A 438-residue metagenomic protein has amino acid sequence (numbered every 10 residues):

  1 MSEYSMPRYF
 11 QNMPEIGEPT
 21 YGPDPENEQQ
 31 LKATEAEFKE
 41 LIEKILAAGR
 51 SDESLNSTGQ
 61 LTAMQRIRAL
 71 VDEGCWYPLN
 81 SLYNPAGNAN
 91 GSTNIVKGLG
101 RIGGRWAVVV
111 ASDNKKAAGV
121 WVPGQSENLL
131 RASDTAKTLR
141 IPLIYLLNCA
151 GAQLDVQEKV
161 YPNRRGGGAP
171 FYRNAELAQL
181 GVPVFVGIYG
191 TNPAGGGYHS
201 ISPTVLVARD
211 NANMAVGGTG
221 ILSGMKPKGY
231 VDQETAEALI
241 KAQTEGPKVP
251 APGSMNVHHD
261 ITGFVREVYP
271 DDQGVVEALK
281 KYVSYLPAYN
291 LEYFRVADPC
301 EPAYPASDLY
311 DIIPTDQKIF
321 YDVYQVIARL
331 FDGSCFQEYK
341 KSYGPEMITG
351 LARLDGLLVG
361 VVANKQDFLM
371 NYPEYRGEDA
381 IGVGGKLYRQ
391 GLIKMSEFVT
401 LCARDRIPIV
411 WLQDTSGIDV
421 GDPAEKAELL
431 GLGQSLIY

Functional and structural regions predicted by a protein language model:
S2-A107, A111-A118, E245-F264, Y269-K386 (+1 more regions): Intrinsically disordered, low-complexity segments enriched in small/flexible residues
S2-E3, Y9-N12, E18-Y21, L147-L291 (+1 more regions): Conserved catalytic cores of soluble enzyme domains, especially glycine-rich substrate-binding beta-alpha loops
D52-E53, S133, N174, G197 (+4 more regions): Short glycine-/small-residue-rich flexible loop motifs, especially phosphate/cofactor-binding loops
T58-F185, R389, T400: Long, structured ligand/cofactor-binding scaffold of large enzymes
T93, G103-A107, T138-P142, Q179-V184 (+5 more regions): Short coil/turn connectors at secondary-structure junctions
N114-A136, T204-L206, A212-M214, T219-K241 (+2 more regions): Extended active-site and interfacial segments that coordinate phosphate-rich ligands in large catalytic machineries
Q125-L129, A169-P170, P193, P252 (+3 more regions): Amphipathic coiled-coil/heptad-repeat helices and related helical stalk/stem segments that mediate oligomerization
Q157, G167, G350, L357-Y438: A SIS-like phosphosugar-recognition module
